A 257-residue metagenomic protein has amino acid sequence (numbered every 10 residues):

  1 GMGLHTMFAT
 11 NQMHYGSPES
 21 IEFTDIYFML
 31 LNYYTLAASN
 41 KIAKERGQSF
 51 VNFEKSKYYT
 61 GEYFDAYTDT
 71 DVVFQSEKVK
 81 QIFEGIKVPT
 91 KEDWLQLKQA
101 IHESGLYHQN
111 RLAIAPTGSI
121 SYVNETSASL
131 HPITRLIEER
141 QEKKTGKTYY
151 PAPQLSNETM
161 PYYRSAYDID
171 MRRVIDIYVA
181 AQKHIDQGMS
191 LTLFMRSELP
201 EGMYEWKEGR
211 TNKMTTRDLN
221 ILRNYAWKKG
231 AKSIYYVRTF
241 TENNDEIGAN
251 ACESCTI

Functional and structural regions predicted by a protein language model:
G1-Q12, H184: Core structural elements
G3, G47-S49, D69, S129 (+2 more regions): Glycine-centered flexibility motif
M7-N11, Y15-A38, E125-Y150: Catalytic phosphate/nucleotide-handling subdomain of diverse soluble enzymes
M13-T117, M189-S190: Internal maturation/activation junctions in enzymes
F64, K80-E92, Q99-E246, A251-I257: Catalytic alpha/beta core of large soluble enzyme barrels
